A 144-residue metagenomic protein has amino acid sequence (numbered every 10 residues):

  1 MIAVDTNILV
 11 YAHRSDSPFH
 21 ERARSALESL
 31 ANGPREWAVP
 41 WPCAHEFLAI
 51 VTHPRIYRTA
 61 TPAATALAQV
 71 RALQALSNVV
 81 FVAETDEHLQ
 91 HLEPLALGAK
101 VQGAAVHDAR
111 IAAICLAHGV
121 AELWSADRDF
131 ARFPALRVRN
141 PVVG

Functional and structural regions predicted by a protein language model:
M1, A112-G144: Acidic, PIN/NYN-like endoribonuclease modules and their adjacent C-terminal/linker elements
M1-V39, P54-A68, G144: Short, well-structured N-terminal submotif of metal-dependent ribonuclease cores
I8, C43, E87-H88, R110-I111 (+1 more regions): Alpha-helix capping/helix-boundary segments
Y11, L48-T52, R71, P94: Generic alpha-helical structural context detector
Y11-H13, I50, F133, P141: Residues that scaffold the ATP/ADP-binding catalytic core of kinase and kinase-like folds
G33-P34, L76-S77, F133: Structured helix-beta-strand junction loops
A38-P42, S125: Short beta-strand segments at enzyme active-site cores
A60, N78-E122: Active-site neighborhoods of divalent-metal-dependent phosphate/nucleic-acid chemistry enzymes
